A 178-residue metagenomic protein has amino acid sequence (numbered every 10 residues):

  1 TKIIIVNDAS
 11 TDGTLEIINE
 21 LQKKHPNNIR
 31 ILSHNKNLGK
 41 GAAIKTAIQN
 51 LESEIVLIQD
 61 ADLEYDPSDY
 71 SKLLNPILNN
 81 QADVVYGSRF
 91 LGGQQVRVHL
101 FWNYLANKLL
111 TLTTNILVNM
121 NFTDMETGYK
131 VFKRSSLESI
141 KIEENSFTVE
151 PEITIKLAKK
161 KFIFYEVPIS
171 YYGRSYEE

Functional and structural regions predicted by a protein language model:
T1-S10, R30-H34: Short beta-strand/loop segment that forms part of the nucleotide-sugar
N7-E16, L63: A conserved acidic beta->alpha catalytic loop
D8-A9, L38, A47, A61: Conserved short acidic donor-positioning loop in nucleotide-sugar-dependent glycosyltransferases
I18-Q22, I77: Conserved hydrophobic residues forming the short capping helix/wall of the S-adenosyl-L-methionine
Q22-N28: Short helix-capping segments at alpha-helix termini
N28, H34-N50, I55, P67-F147 (+1 more regions): Acceptor/aglycone-binding surface of glycosyltransferases and processive sugar-polymer synthases
M120-N121, I142-N145, T154-Y172: Catalytic donor-sugar/metal-binding loop of nucleotide-sugar-dependent glycosyltransferases
